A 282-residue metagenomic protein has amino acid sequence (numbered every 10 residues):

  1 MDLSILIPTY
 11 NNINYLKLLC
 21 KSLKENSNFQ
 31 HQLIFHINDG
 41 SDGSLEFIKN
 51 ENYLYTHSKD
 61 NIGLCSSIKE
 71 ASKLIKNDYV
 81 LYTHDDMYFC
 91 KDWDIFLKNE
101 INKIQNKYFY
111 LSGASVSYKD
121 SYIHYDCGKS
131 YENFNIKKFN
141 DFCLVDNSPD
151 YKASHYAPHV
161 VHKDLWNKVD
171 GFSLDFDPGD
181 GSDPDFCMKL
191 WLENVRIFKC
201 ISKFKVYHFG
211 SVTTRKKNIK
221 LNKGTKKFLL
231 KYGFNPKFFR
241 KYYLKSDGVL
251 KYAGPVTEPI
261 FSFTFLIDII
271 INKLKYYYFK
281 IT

Functional and structural regions predicted by a protein language model:
D2-S4, Q32, D185: Cell-envelope/extracellular polymer assembly enzymes that use nucleotide-activated donors
K21-Q30: Short, acidic, metal-binding catalytic loop of nucleotide-sugar glycosyltransferases
F29, I37-E46: A conserved acidic beta->alpha catalytic loop
S58-I75: Glycine-rich, basic loop-to-helix element that forms the pyrophosphate-binding segment of sugar-nucleotide handling
V80: Short aromatic/hydrophobic "clamp" motif used to bind/position activated sugar donors
K91-S130: Conserved donor NDP-sugar-binding/catalytic core segment of glycosyltransferases
Y110, D120-I123, G128-Y151, H155-V160 (+2 more regions): C-terminal, non-catalytic tails of nucleotide-sugar-dependent glycosyltransferases
K152-D170, F176-F204: A short, conserved alpha-helix in the catalytic core of glycosyltransferases
